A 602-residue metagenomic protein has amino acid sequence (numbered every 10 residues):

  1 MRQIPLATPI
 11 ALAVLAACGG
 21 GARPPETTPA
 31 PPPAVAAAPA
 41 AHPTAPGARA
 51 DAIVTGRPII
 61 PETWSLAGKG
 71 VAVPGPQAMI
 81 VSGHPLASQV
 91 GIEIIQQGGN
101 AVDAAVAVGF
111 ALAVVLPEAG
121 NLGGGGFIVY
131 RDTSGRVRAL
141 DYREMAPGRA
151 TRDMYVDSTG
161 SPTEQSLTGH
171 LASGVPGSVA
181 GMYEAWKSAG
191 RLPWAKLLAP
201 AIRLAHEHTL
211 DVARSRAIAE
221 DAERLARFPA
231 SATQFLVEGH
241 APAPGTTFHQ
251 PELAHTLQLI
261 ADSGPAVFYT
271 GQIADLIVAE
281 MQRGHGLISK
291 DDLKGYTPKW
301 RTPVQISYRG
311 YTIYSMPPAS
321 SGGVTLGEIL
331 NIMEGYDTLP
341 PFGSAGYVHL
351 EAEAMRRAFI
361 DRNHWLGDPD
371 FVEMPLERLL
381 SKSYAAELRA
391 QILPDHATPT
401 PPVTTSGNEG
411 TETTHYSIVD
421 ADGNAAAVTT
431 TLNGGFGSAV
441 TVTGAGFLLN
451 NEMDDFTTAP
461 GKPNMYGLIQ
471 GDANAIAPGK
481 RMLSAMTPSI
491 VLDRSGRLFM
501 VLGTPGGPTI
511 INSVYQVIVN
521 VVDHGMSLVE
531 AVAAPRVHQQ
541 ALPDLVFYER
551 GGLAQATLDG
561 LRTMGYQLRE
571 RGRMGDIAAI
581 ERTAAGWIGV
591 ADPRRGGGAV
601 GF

Functional and structural regions predicted by a protein language model:
M1-T8: Bacterial N-terminal signal peptides that target proteins for export
L15-A17: C-terminal motif of bacterial Sec signal peptides marking the signal peptidase cleavage site
G19-A22: Bacterial signal peptide processing site
A38-Q89, E93, A101-V102, V106-S263 (+9 more regions): Noncatalytic scaffold domains of N-terminal-nucleophile
R57-P58, G239, G335-L432, A445 (+3 more regions): Internal maturation/activation junctions in enzymes
V114-A139, L287-S289, A425-R494, L528: Active-site rim segments in enzyme catalytic domains, especially the processed small/beta chain of N-terminal
W300, G410-T413, G435, S484-M486: Short, small/polar residue-rich loop motifs at catalytic or cofactor-binding pockets
K480, V514-Y515, D523-G572: Extended C-terminal subregions enriched in glycine
